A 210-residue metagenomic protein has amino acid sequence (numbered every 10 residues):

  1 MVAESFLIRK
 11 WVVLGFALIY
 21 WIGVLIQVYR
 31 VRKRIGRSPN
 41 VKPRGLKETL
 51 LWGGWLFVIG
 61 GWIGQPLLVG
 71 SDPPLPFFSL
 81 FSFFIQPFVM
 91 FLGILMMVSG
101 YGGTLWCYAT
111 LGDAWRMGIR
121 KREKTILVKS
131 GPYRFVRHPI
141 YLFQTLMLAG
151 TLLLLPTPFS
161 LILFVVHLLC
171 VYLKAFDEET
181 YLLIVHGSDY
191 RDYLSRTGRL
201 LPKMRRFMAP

Functional and structural regions predicted by a protein language model:
M1-R122, I126, M147-P210: Membrane-anchoring alpha-helices and their flanking helix-loop junctions
G118-Y141: Active-site-proximal inter-transmembrane loops
